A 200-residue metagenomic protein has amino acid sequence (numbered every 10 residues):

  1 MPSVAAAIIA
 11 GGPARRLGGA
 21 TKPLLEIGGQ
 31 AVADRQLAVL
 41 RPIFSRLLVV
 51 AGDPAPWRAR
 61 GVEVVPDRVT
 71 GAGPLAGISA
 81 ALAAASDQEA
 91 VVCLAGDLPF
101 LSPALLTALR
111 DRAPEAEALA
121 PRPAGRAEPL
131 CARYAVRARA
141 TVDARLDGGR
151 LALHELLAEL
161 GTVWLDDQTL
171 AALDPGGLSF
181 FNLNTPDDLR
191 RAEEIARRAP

Functional and structural regions predicted by a protein language model:
M1-S179, R190, E194-R197: Nucleotide and nucleotide-moiety/phosphate-recognizing core
D187: Conserved active-site and cofactor/substrate-binding residues in soluble primary-metabolism enzymes
